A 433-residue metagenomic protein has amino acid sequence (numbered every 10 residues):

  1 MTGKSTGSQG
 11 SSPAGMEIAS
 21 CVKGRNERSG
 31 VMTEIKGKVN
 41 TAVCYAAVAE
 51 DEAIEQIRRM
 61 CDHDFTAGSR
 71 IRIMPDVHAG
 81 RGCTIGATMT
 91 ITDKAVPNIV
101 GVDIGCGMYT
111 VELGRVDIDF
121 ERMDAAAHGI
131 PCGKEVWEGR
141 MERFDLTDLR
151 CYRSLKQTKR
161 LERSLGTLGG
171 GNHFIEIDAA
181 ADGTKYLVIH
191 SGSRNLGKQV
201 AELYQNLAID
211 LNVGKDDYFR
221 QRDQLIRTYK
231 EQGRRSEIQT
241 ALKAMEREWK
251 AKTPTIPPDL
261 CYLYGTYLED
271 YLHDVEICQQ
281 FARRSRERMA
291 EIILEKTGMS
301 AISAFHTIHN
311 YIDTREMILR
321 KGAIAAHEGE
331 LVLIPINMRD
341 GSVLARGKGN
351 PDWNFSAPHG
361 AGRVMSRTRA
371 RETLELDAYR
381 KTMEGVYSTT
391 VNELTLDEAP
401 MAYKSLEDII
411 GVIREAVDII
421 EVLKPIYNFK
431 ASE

Functional and structural regions predicted by a protein language model:
G30-R59, T66-I73, A79-I85, D93-P97 (+4 more regions): Domain-length cofactor-binding catalytic modules of enzymes
G105-L113: Acidic/polar active-site rim loop that often engages polyanionic ligands
M141: Acidic, glycine-rich loop-and-strand cores that form catalytic or ligand-binding grooves in diverse globular domains
